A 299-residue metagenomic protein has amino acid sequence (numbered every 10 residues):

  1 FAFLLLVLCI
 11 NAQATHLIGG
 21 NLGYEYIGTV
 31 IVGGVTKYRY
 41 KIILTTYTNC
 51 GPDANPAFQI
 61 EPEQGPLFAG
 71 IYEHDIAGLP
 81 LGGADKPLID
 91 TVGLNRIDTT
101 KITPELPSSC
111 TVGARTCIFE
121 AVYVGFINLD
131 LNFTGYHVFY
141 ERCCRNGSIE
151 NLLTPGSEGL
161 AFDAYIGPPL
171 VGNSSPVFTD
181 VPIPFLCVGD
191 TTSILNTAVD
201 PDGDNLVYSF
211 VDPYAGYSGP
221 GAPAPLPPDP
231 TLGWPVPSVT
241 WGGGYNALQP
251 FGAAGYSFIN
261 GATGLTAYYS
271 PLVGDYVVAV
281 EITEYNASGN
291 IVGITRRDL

Functional and structural regions predicted by a protein language model:
F1-A2, A12: Cleavable N-terminal signal peptides
A2-F3, V177: Generic detector of short alpha-helix boundary/capping microenvironments and adjacent low-complexity segments
V7-C9: N-terminal signal peptide c-region/cleavage motif recognized by signal peptidases
A12-L299: Long, compositionally biased, intrinsically disordered segments
